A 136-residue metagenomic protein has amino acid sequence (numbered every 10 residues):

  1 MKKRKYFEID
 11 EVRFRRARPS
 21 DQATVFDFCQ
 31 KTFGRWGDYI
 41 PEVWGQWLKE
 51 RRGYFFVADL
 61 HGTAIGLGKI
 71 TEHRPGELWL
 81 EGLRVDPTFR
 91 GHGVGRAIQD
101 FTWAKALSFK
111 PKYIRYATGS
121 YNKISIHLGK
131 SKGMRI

Functional and structural regions predicted by a protein language model:
K2-Y39: Short amphipathic alpha-helix that is part of the acyltransferase structural core
K3, K130-I136: Conserved acetyl-CoA-binding loop of GNAT-fold acetyltransferases
A17, L83-V85, T118: Hydrophobic adenine-recognition pocket in adenosine-nucleotide-binding enzymes
Y54-G66: Conserved beta-hairpin
F56, G68, L78, L83: Conserved GNAT-family N-acetyltransferase fold
E72-L80, R90: A conserved beta-turn-beta hairpin within the catalytic core of GNAT-like acetyltransferases that forms part
G82-P87, G91-K105, H127, S131: Conserved acetyl-CoA-binding loop-helix of GNAT-fold acetyltransferases
K105-Y121, L128: Conserved GNAT acetyl-CoA-binding A-motif
